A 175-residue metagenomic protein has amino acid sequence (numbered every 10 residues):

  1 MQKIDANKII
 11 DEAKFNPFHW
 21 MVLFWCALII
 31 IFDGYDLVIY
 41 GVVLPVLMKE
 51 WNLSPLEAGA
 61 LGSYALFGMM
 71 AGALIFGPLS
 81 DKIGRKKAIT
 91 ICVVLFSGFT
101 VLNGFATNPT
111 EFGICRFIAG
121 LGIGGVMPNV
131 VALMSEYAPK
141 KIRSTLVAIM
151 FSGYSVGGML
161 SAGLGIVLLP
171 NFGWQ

Functional and structural regions predicted by a protein language model:
M1-Q175: Transmembrane-helix signature of 12-pass secondary carriers
